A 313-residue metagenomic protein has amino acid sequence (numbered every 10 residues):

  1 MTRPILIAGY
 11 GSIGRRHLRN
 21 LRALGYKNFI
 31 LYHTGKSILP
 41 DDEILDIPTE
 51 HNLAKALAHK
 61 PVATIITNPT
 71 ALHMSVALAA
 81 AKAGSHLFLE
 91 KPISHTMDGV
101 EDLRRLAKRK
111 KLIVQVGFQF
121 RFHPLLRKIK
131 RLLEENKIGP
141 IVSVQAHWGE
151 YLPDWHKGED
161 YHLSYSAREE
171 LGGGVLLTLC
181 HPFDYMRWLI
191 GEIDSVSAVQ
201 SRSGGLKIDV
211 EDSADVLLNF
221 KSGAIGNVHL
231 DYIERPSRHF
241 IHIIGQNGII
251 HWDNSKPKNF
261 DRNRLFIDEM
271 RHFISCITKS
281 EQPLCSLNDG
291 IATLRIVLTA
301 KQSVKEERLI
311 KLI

Functional and structural regions predicted by a protein language model:
M1-I44, H59: N-terminal Rossmann-like dinucleotide-binding module
Y26-K27, A83-S85, K110-I113, A224: A short helix->loop->beta-strand "cap" motif at the edges of active sites that frequently abuts
I47-L106: Beta-loop-alpha module in the N-terminal Rossmann-like domain of NAD(P)-dependent dehydrogenases, especially those
A63-I66, E135, K221, S275-I313: C-terminal helix-rich "cap/oligomerization" subdomain common to oxidoreductases
L89-E90, V114-V116, W252: Hydrophobic residues in well-ordered beta-strands that form the structural core
D102-F120, P140-V144: Rossmann-fold dehydrogenase core element
F120-K207, E307: Predominantly a Rossmann-like dinucleotide-binding segment in NAD(P)-dependent oxidoreductases
L177-K256, I267-S280: Contiguous beta-strand/loop segments that form the cofactor/metal-binding neighborhood of enzyme cores
